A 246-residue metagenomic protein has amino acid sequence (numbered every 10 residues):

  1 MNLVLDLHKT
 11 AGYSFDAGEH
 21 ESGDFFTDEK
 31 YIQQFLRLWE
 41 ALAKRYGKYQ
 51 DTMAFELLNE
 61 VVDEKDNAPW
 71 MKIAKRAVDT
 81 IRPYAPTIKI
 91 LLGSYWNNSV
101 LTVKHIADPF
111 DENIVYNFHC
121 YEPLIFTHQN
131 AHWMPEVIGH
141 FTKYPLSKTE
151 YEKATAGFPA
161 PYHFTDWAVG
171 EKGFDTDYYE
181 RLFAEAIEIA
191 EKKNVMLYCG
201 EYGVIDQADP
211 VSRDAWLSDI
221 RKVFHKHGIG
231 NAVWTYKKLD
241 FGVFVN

Functional and structural regions predicted by a protein language model:
M1-L7, E201, F224: Conserved beta-strand->loop/alpha-helix structural units within folded catalytic cores of enzymes with alpha/beta
H8-S14, S94-W96, V233-D240: Short, solvent-exposed turn/loop segments enriched in Gly/Ser/Thr/Pro and often Arg
A11-K30, S212, G242-V245: Surface-exposed, active-site-proximal loop segments in enzymatic domains
F15, L101-K104, P210-R213: Metal-dependent catalytic neighborhoods of phosphoester/phosphodiester hydrolases
E21, L57-E60, L239: Short linear capping/connector segments at secondary-structure termini
E21-D24, A107-F110, W133-P135, W216-S218 (+1 more regions): Short, hinge-like loop/turn segments at secondary-structure boundaries
K30-G173, E180, A184-I205, K226-I229: Active-site region of glycoside hydrolase catalytic domains
A208-N246: Aromatic-rich peripheral "rim/lid" segments of glycoside hydrolase catalytic domains that contact and position glycan
